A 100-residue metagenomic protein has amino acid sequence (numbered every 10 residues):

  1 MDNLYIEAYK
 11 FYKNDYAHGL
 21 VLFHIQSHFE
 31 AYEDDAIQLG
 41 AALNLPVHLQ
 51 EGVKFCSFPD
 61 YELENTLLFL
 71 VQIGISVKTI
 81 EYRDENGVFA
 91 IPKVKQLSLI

Functional and structural regions predicted by a protein language model:
M1-I100: Basic, polar low-complexity surface loops/patches
